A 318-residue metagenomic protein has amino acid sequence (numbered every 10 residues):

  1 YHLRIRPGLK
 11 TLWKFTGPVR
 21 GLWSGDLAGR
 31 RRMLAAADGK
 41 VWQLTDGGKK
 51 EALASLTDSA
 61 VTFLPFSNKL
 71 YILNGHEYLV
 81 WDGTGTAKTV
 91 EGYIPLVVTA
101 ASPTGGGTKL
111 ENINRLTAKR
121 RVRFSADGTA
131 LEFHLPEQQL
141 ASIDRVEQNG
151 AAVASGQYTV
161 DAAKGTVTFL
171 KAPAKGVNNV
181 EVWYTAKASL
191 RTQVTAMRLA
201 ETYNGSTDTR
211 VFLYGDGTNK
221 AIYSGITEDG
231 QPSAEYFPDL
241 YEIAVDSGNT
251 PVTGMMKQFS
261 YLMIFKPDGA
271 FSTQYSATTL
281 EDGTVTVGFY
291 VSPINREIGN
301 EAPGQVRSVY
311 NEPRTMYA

Functional and structural regions predicted by a protein language model:
Y1-G48, L96-R115, T192-L280: N-terminal beta-propeller domains
H2-P65, Y71, A126, E132-V177: N-terminal assembly/attachment segments of tailed bacteriophage virion structural proteins
L12-G17, L53-T57, A244-G248, N295-E301: Surface loop/turn motifs at the tips and blade-to-blade linkers of beta-strand repeat domains
E51-S55, K88-I94, A234-L240, E281-N295: Beta-propeller fold detector
A60-G105: Hydrophobic or amphipathic alpha-helical targeting/insertion segments
F63, S67-L70, H76-E77, P251-A318: Beta-sheet-dominated scaffold domains
A87-A174, T185-L199: Extended beta-strand solenoid/passenger and fiber regions
